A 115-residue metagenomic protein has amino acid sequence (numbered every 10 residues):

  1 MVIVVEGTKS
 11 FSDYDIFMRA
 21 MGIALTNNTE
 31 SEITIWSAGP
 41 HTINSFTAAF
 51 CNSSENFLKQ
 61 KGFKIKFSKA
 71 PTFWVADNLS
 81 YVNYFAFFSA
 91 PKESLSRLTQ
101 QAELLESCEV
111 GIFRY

Functional and structural regions predicted by a protein language model:
M1-D15: Glycine-rich phosphate-binding "P-loop"
S12-Y115: Acidic/glycine-enriched connector segments
